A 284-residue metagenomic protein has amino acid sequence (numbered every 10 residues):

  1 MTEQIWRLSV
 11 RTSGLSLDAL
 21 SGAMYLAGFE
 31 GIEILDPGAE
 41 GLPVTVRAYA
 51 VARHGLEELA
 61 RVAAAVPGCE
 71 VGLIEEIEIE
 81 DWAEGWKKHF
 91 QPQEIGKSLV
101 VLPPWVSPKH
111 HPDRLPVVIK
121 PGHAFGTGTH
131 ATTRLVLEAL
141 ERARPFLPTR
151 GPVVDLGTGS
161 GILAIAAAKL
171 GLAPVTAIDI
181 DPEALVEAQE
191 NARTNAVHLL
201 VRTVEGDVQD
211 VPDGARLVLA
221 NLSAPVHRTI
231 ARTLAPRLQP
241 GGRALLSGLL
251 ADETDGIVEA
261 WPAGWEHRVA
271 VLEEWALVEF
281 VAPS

Functional and structural regions predicted by a protein language model:
T2-H111: N-terminal auxiliary segments of SAM/dcSAM-dependent transferases
P92-T133, L137: Proteins enriched for Cys/Gly/acidic motifs involved in redox and nucleic-acid/cofactor modification
K97-L99, G151, G242: Surface-exposed loop/turn positions
H123, T127-V211: Conserved SAM/SAH cofactor-binding pocket of Class I
E138, F146, I180-S284: S-adenosylmethionine
